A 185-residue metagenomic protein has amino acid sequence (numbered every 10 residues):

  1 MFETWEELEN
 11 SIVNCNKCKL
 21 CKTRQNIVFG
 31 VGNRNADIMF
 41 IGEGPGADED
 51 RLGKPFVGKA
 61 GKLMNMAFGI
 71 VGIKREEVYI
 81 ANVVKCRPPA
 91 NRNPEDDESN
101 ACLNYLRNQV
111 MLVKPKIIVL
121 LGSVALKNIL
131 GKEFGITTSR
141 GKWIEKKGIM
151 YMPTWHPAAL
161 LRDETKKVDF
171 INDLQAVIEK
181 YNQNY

Functional and structural regions predicted by a protein language model:
M1-Y185: A polyanion-binding, active-site-adjacent surface
